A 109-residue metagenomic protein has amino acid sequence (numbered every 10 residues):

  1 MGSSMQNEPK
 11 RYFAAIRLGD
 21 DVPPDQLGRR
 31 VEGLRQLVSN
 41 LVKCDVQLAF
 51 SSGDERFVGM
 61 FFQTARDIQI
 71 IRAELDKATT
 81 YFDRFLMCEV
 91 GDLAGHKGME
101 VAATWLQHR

Functional and structural regions predicted by a protein language model:
G2-L34: Short S/T/G/P-rich N-terminal loop/turn motif that feeds into the first structured element of a domain
A14-I16, M60-Q63, M87: Short beta-strand element of the conserved SAM-dependent methyltransferase core
D21-D25, Q69, A94-K97: Short, surface-exposed beta-strand/loop "edge" segments at domain boundaries and coil↔beta transitions
D25-L27, V31-L41, S51-S52, K97: A hydrophobic alpha-helical transmembrane-helix feature that marks the membrane cores and membrane-interface segments
G33-L34, A73-K77, V101-W105: Short, aromatic/basic amphipathic alpha-helical patches
S39-F82: Short, intrinsically disordered low-complexity segments
D83-A94: A short, structured active-site edge motif that brings together acidic residues
A94-R109: Short, low-order "capping/linker" segments at domain edges
